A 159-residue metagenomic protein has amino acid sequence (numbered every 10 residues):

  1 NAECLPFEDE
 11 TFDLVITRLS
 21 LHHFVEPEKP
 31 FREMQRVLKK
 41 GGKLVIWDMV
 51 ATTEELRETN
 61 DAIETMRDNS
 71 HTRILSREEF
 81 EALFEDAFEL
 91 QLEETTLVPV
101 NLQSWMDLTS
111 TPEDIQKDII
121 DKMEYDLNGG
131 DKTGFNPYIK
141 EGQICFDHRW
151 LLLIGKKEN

Functional and structural regions predicted by a protein language model:
N1-C4, K29: Class I SAM-dependent methyltransferase SAM/SAH-binding core
E3-L14: A short acidic, Gly/Pro-enriched loop at the edge of an enzyme's catalytic core that lines a small-molecule cofactor
D13-E26: A short SAM/SAH-binding and catalytic strip from SAM-dependent methyltransferases
V25, K39, E85: Short conserved AdoMet
E28-K43: A short glycine-rich, Lys/Arg-flanked "PGG" loop and its adjoining helix->strand segment in the class I
K43-H71: Conserved class I S-adenosyl-L-methionine
T72-F88, E93: Short alpha-helix
Q91-N159: Conserved Class I S-adenosyl-L-methionine
